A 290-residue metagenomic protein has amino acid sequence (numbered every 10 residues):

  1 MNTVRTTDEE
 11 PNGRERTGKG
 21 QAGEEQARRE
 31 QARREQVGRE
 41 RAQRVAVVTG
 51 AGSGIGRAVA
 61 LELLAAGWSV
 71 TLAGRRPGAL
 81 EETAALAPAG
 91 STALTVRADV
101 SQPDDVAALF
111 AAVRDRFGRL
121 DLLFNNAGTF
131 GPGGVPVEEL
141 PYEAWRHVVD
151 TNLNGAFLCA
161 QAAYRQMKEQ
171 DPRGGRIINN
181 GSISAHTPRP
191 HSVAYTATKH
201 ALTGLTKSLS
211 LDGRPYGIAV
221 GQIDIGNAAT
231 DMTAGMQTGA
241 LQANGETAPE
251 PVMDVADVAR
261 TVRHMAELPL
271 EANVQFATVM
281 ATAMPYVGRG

Functional and structural regions predicted by a protein language model:
G52-G54: Conserved glycine-rich cofactor-binding loop
A66-E82: Conserved glycine-rich Rossmann-like NAD(P)H-binding loop of the short-chain dehydrogenase/reductase
R97-A108, Y142: The beta1-alpha1 cofactor-binding region of Rossmann-like NAD(H)/NADP(H)-dependent oxidoreductases
G134-V137, P141-R146: Substrate-binding pocket helix/loop in short-chain dehydrogenase/reductase
A160, T198: Active-site helix of classical SDR
S182: Residue(s) in the substrate-gating loop at a strand-loop-helix junction that position the organic substrate next
Q222-I223, L241-G288: C-terminal helical subdomain
